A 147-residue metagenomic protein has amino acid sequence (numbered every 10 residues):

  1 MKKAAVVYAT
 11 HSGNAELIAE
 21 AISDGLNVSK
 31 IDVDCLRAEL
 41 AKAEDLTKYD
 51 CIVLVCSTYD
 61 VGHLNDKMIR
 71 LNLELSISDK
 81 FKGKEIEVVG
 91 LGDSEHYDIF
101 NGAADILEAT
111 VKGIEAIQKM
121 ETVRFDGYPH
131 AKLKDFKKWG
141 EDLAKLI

Functional and structural regions predicted by a protein language model:
M1-S12, D24: A short, flexible N-terminal coil/short beta segment enriched in small residues
K2-K3, L17, G25, S29 (+2 more regions): FMN-binding flavodoxin-like domain, especially the glycine-rich phosphate-binding loop
R37: Short loop/edge segments at beta-strand edges and connector loops that shape dinucleotide/nucleotide cofactor-binding
L40-D45: Short acidic active-site motifs
